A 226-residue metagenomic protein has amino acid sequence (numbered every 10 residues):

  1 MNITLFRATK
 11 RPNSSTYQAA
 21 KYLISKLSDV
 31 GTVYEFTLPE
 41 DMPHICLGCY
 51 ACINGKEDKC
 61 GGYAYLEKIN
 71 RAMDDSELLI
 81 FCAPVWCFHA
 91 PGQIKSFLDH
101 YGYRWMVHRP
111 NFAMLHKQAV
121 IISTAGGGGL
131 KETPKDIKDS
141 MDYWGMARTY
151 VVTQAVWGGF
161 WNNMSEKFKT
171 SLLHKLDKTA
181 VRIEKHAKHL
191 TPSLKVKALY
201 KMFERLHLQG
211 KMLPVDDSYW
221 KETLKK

Functional and structural regions predicted by a protein language model:
M1-P110, T170-K226: N-terminal beta1-alpha1-beta2 submodule of the flavodoxin-like/Rossmannoid cofactor-binding fold
M42, G126, A155-G158, K201: Glycine-rich beta-alpha junction loops
G92, L130-K135, N163-M164: A short secondary-structure junction signal
P110-Q154: Short, glycine-/small-residue-rich phosphate/pyrophosphate-handling segment
D139-K195: Active-site/pore-lining binding-face segments in mid-to-C-terminal subdomains
